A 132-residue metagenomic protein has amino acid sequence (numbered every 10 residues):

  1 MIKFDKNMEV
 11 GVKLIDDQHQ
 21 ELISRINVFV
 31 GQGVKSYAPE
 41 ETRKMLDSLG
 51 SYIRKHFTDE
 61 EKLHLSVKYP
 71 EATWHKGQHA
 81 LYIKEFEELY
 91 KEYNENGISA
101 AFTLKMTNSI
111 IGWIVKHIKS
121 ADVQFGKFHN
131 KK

Functional and structural regions predicted by a protein language model:
M1-K132: Small-residue-biased structural context
